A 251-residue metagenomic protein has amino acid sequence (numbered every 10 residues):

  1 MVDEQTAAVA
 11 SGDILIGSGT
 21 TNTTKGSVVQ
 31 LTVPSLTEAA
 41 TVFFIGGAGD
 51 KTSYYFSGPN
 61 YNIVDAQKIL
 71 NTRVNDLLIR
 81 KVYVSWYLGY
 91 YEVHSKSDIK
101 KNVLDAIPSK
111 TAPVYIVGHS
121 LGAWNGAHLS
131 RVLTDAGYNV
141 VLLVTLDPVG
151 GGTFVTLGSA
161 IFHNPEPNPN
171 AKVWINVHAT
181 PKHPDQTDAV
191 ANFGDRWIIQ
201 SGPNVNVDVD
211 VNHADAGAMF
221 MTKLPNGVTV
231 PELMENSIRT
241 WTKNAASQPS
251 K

Functional and structural regions predicted by a protein language model:
V2-A112: Active-site catalytic motif of lipid deacylating hydrolases and related acyltransferases
Q5-A8, G12-D13, P165, P169-K251: C-terminal catalytic-base region of ester-bond hydrolases, centering on the histidine of the charge-relay
A40-F43, N102-V190: Serine-dependent carboxylesterase/thioesterase catalytic core of lipase-like alpha/beta-hydrolase/SGNH enzymes
G58-D65, Y91, S95, V117-N125 (+2 more regions): Extracytoplasmic/periplasmic, Sec-exported soluble proteins
Y61-D76, G158-N164, T187-I199: Short, aromatic/basic amphipathic alpha-helical patches
K68-W86, S109-K110, L133-L142, N170-K172 (+1 more regions): Structural alpha-beta junctions
